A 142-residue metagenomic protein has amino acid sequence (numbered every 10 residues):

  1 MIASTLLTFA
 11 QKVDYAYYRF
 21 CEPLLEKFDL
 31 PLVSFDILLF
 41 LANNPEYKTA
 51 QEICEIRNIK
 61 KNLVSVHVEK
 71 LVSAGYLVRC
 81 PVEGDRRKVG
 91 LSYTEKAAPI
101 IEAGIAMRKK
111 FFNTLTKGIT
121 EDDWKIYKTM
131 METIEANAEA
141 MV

Functional and structural regions predicted by a protein language model:
M1-F28, A74: N-terminal leader segment of winged-helix/HTH proteins
A10, L38-L41, M131: Hydrophobic structural patches
R19-L63: N-terminal helix-turn-helix DNA-binding core of bacterial DNA-binding proteins
P23, K70, T133: Alpha-helical DNA-recognition elements
E69-T129: Charged, amphipathic alpha-helical coiled-coil/dimerization segments
W124-V142: Exposed, interaction-prone assembly regions rather than primary DNA-binding/catalytic cores
